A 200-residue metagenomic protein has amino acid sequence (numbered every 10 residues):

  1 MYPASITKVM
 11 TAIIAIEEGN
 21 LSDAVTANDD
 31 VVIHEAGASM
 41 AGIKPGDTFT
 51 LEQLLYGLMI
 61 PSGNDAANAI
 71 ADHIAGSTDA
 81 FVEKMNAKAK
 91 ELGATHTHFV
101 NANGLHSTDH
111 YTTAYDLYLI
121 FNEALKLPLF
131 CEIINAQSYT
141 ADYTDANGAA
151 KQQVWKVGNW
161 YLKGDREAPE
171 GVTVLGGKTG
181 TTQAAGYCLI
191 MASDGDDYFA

Functional and structural regions predicted by a protein language model:
M1-Y115, L119, A124-P128: Active-site-adjacent loops and short helices of periplasmic peptidoglycan-processing enzymes
G76-A200: Penicillin-recognizing serine hydrolase domain
